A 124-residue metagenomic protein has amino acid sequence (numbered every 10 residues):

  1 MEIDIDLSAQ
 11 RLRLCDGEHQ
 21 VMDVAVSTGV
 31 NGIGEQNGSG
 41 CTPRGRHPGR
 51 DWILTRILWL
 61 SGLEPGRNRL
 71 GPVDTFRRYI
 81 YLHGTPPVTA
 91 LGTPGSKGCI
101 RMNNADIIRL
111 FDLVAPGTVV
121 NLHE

Functional and structural regions predicted by a protein language model:
M1, A25-C41, N104: N-terminal post-signal-peptidase region of extra-cytosolic proteins
M1-E2, D6-C15: Gly/Thr-rich phosphate-binding beta-strand-loop-beta motif of the actin/hexokinase/Hsp70
I5-L7, H19, T42, D51-I53: Short, surface-exposed loop/turn motifs at beta-strand boundaries within globular domains
S8, G17-H19, G29-N31, S61-L63 (+1 more regions): Solvent-exposed coil/turn segments that connect beta secondary-structure elements in extracytoplasmic/periplasmic
G17, V26, D112: Surface loops and adjacent helix of pleckstrin homology
N37-G38, R46-E124: Exported/periplasmic cell-wall-interacting domains
